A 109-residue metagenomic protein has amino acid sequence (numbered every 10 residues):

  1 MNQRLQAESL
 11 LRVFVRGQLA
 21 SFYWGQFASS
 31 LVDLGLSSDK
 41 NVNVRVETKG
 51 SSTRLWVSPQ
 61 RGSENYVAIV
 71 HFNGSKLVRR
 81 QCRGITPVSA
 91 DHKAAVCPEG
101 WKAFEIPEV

Functional and structural regions predicted by a protein language model:
M1-F22: Amphipathic alpha-helical segments typified by the pilin-like N-terminal helix that continues immediately C-terminal
Y23-V109: Periplasmic/extracellular, small/polar-rich flexible segments of pilin-like filament-forming proteins
